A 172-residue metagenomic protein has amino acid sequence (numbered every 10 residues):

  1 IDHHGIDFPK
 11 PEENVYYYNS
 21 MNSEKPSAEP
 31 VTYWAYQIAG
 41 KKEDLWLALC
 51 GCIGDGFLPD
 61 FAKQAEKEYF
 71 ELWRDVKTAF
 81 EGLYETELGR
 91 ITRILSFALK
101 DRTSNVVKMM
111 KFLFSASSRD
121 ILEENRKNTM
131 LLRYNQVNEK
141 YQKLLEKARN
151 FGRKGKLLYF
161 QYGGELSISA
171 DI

Functional and structural regions predicted by a protein language model:
I1-T86, N135-E146, N150-I172: Replace "Mg2+/Mn2+-dependent" with "divalent metal-dependent
T78-R133: Long, charge-rich alpha-helical interaction segments
